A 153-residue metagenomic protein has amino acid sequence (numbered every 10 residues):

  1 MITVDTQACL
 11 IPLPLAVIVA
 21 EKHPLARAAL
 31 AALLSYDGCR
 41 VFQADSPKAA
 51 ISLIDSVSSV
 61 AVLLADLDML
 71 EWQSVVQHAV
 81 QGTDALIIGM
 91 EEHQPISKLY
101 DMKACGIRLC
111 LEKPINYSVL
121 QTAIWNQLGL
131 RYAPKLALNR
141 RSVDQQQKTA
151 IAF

Functional and structural regions predicted by a protein language model:
M1-L33, D37, K48, D55 (+3 more regions): Non-catalytic signal-transmission and effector/linker regions of two-component phosphorelay proteins
H23-A26, D68-W72, H93-P95, Y117: Short acidic, S/G/P-rich loop/turn micro-motifs used as interaction or catalytic elements
G38-C39, I107: Short phosphate-binding/catalytic loops that engage adenosine nucleotides
Q43-V62, L70: Acidic, metal-coordinating helix/loop segments flanking the phosphotransfer/catalytic sites of two-component signaling
E71-D84: Short amphipathic alpha-helix used as the core "switch/output" element in two-component signaling
S74, E91-C110: Alpha4 helix (beta4-alpha4-beta5 surface) of REC/receiver domains from two-component response regulators
K113: A Lys-centered signature of the CheY-like receiver
